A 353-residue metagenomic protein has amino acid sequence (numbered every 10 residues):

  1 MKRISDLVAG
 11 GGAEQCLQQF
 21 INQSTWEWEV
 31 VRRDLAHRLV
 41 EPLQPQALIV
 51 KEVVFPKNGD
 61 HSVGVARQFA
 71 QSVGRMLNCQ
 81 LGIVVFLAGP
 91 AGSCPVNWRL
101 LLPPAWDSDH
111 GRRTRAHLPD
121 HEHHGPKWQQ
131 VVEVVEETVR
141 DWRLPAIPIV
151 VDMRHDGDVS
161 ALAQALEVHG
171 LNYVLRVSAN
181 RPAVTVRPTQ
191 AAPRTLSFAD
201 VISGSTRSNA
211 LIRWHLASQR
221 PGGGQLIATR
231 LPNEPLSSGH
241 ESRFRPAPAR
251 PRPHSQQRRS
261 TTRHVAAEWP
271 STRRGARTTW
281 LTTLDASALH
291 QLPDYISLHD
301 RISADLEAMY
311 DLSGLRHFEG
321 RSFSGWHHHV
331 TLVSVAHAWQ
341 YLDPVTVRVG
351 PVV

Functional and structural regions predicted by a protein language model:
M1-Q19: Gly/serine-rich nucleotide phosphate-binding loop at the start of the catalytic core of nucleotide/ADP-ribose-handling
I4, A47-P56, V85, P148-D156 (+4 more regions): Short, conserved catalytic/metal-binding motifs centered on acidic residues
Q15-Q19, V73-P145, R274-T278: Electropositive, glycine- and tryptophan-enriched low-complexity nucleic-acid-binding patches
T25-P104: Active-site-proximal, Lys/Arg-enriched surface segment that forms a nucleic-acid-binding/basic interface patch
V54, A288-G320: Short amphipathic alpha-helical "interface-anchor" segments enriched in bulky aromatics
S93-C94, P104-W106, D120, V174-S178 (+1 more regions): An anionic, glycine-rich sequence signature occurring as long contiguous blocks
R115-P188: Domain-level cores of phosphate- or acyl-group-handling catalytic modules
L315-V353: Basic, amphipathic alpha-helical segments enriched in Lys/Arg and hydrophobic/aromatic residues
